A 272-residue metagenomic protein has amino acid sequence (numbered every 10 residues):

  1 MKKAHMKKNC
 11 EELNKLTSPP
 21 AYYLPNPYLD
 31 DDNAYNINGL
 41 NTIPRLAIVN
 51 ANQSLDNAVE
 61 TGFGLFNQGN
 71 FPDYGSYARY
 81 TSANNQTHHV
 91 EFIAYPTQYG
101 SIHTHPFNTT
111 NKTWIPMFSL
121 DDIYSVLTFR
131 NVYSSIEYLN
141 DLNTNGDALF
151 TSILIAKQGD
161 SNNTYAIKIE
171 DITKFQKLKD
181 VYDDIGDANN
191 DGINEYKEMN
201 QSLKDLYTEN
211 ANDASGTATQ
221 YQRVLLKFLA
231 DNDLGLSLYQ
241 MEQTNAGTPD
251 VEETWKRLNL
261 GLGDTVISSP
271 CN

Functional and structural regions predicted by a protein language model:
M1-E60, F71: Intrinsically disordered, compositionally biased low-complexity regions
K2-L29, N84-N272: Active-site-proximal loop/helix of nucleotide/amide-processing enzymes and allied scaffolds
D32-T42, D73-A78, D122-F129: Short linear motifs at secondary-structure transitions and domain/linker junctions
V59-G69, F150-A156: Short beta-strand scaffold segments in enzyme catalytic cores
G62-G64, Q68-T87: N-terminal carbohydrate-binding/catalytic regions of secreted carbohydrate-active enzymes
